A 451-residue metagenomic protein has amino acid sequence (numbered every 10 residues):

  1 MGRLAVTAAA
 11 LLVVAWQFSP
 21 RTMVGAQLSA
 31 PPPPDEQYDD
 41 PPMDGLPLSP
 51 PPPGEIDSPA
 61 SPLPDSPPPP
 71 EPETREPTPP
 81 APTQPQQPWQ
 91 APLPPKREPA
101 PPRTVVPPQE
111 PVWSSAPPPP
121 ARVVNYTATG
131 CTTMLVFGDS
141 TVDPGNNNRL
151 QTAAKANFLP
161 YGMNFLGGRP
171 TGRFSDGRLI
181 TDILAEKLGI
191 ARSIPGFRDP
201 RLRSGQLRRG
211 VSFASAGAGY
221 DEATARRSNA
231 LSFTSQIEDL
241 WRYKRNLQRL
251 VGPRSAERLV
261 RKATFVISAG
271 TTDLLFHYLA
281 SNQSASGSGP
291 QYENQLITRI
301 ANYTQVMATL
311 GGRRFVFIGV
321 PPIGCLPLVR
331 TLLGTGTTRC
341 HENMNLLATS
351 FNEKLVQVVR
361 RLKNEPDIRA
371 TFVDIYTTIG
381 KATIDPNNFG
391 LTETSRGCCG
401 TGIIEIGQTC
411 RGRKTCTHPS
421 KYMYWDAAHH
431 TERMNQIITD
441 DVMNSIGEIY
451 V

Functional and structural regions predicted by a protein language model:
G2-G45, P53-E55, E73, Q86-P88 (+2 more regions): Conserved active-site regions of diverse hydrolases
P53-D65, P72-R75, T83: Intrinsically disordered, low-complexity, repeat-rich polar/charged segments
D65-S66, P77, A91, R97-P99: Conserved positions within tandem-repeat grammars
